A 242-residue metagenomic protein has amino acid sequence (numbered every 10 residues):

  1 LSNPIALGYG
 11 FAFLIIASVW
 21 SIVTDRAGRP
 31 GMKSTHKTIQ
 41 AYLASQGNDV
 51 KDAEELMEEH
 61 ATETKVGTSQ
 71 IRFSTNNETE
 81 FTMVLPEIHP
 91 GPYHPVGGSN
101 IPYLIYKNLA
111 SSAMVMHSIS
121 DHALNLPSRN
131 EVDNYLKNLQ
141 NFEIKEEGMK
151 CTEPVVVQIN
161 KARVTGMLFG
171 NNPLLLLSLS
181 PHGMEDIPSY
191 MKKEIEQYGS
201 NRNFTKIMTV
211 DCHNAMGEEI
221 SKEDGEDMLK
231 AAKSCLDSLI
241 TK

Functional and structural regions predicted by a protein language model:
L1-K242: Terminal domain-initiation and capping elements
